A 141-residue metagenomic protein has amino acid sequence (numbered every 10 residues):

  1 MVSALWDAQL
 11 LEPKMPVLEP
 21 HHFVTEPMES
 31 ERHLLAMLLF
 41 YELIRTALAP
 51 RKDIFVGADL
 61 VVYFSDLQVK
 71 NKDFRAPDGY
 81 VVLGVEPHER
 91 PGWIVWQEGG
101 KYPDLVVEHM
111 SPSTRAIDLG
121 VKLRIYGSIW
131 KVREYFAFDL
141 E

Functional and structural regions predicted by a protein language model:
M1-E141: Gly/Pro/Ser/Thr-rich low-complexity, intrinsically disordered segments predominantly at protein N-termini
